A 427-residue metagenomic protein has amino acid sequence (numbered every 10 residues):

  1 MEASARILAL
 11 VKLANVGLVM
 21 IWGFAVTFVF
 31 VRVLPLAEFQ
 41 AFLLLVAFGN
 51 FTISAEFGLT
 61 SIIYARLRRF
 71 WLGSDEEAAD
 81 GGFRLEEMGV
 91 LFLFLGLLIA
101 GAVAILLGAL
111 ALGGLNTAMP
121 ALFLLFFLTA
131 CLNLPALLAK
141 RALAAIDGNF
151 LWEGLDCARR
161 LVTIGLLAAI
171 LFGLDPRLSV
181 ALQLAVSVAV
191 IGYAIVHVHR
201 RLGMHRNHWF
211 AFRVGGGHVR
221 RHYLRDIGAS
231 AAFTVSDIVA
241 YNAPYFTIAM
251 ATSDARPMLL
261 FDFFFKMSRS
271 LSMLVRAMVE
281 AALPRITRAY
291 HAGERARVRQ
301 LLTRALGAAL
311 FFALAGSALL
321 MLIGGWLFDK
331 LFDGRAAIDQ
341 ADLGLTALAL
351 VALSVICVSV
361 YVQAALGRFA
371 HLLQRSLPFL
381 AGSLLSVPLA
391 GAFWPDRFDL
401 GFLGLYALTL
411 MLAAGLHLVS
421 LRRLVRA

Functional and structural regions predicted by a protein language model:
I7-F24, W152, D156-R160, L182-L202 (+2 more regions): Transmembrane helical elements of multi-pass membrane transporters/channels
L8-V19, L45, S54-G113, R295-S317 (+1 more regions): Membrane-water interface segments that mark the loop-to-transmembrane alpha-helix transition
V33-L36, A145-I146, G173, T252-A255 (+2 more regions): Helix-loop interface residues and adjacent transmembrane-helix termini in multi-pass membrane transporters, primarily
F39-L43, A47, F123, A255-K266 (+2 more regions): Small-residue hotspots at the loop-to-helix junctions and early N-terminal turns of transmembrane alpha-helices
E56-G73, A145, M204-N207, F264 (+2 more regions): Helix-loop junctions and terminal segments of transmembrane helices in multi-pass membrane transport/translocation
G108-F126, A255, L322-V351: Interfacial segments at transmembrane-helix termini and the short loops linking adjacent helices
L124, E153-M204, P378-S383, D396-R423: Hydrophobic alpha-helical transmembrane segments
C131-L155, L348-P378: Membrane-interface junctions at transmembrane-helix termini in multi-pass inner-membrane proteins
